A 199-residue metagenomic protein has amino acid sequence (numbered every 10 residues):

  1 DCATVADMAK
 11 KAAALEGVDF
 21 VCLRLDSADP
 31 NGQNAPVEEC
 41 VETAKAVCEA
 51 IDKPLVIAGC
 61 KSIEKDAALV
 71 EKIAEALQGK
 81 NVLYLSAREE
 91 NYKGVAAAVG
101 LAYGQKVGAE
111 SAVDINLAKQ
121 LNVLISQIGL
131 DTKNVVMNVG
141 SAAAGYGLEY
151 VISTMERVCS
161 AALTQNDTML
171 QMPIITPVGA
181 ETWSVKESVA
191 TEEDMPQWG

Functional and structural regions predicted by a protein language model:
D1, D19-L23, K53-G59, K80-A87 (+3 more regions): Hydrophobic faces of well-ordered beta-strands that scaffold small-molecule active sites in alpha/beta enzyme cores
D1-D7, K11, G32-A35, G59-I63 (+3 more regions): Active-site mouth loops of central-metabolism enzymes
T4, G32-E42, K65, V113-N116 (+2 more regions): Alpha-helix N-cap and loop-to-helix initiation/capping positions
V5-A14, E42-A44, K93-A96, V123-I125: Short, charged beta->alpha transition segments
A12, I73, M137: Conserved, mostly hydrophobic/aromatic
G17-A46, I51, I57-I63: Glycine-rich, proline-tolerant flexible connector loops at the mouths of alpha/beta enzymes
P36-K45, E71-N81, E192-W198: Short, electropositive alpha-helical surface patch
E90-G199: Catalytic alpha/beta core domains of metabolic enzymes, predominantly
